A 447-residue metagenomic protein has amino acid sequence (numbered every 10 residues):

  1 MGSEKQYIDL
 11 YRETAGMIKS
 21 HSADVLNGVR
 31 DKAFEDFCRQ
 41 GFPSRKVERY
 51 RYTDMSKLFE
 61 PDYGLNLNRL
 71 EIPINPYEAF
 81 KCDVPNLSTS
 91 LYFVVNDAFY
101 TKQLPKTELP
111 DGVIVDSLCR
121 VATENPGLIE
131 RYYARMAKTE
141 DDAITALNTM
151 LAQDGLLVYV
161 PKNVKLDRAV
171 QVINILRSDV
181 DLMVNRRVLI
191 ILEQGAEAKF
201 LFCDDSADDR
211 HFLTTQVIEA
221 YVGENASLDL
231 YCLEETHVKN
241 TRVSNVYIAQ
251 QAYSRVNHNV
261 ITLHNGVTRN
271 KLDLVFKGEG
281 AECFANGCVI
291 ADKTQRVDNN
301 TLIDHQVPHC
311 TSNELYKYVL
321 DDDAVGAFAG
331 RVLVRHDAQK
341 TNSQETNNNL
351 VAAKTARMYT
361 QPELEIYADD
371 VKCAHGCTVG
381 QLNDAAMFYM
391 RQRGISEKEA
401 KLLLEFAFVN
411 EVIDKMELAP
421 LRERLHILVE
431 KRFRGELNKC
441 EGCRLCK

Functional and structural regions predicted by a protein language model:
M1-A146, L315, D321: N-terminal amphipathic, basic helical "cap/leader" segment at the start of enzyme domains
D111-D116, E124-I395, V409, I413-K447: Conserved beta-strand/loop scaffold segments within soluble protein domains that form the structured core and edges
A400: Extracellular glycan-modifying ectodomains
